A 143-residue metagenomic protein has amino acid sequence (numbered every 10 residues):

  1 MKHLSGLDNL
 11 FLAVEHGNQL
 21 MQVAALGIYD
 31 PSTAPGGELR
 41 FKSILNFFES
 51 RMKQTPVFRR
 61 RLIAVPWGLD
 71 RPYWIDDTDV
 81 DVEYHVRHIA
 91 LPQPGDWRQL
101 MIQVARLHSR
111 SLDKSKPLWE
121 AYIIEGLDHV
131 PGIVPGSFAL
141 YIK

Functional and structural regions predicted by a protein language model:
M1-K143: Non-catalytic N-terminal regions of enzymes
